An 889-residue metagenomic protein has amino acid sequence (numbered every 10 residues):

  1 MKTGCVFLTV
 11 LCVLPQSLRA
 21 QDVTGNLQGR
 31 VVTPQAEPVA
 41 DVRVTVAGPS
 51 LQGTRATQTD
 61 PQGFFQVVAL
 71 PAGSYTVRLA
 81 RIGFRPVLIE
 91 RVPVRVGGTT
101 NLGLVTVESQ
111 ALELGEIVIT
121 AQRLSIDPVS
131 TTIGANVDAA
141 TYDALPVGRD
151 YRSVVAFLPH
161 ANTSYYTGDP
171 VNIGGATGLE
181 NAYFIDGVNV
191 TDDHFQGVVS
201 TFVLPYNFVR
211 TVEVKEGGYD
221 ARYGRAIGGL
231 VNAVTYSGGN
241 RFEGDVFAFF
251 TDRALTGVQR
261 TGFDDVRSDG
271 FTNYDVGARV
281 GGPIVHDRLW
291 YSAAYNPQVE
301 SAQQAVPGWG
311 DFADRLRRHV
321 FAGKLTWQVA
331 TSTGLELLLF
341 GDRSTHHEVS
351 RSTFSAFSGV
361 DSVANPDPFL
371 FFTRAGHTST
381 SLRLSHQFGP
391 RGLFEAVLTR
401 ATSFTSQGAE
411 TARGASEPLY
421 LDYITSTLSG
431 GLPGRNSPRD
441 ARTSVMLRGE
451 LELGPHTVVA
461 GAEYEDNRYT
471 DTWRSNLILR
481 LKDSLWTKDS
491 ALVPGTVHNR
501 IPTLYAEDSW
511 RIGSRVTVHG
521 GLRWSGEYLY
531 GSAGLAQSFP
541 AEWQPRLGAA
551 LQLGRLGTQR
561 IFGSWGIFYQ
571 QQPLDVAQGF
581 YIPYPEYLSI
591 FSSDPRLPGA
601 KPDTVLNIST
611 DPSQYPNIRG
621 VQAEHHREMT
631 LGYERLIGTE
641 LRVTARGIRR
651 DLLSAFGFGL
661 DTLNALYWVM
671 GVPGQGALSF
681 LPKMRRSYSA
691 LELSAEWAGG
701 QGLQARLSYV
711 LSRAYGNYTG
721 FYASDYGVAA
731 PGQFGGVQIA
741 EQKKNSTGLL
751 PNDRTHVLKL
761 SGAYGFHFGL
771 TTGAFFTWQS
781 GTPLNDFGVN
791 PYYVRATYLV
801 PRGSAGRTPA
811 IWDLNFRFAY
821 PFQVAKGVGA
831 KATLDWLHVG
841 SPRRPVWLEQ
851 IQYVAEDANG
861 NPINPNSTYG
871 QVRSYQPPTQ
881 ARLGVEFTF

Functional and structural regions predicted by a protein language model:
L18-D127, D138, N189-T191: Periplasm-facing N-terminal accessory domains of Gram-negative outer-membrane beta-barrel systems
R85-S237, D252, T256-D264, D269-G282 (+4 more regions): Periplasmic N-terminal accessory/gating domains of Gram-negative outer-membrane beta-barrel systems
A121, V246-D252, A293-P297, L337-R343 (+9 more regions): Transmembrane beta-barrel strands of outer-membrane/channel proteins
E243, D269-E348, F372-T399, P545: Transmembrane beta-barrel wall of Gram-negative outer-membrane proteins
R317, T333-W510, Y528, T662 (+1 more regions): Replace "related TpsB outer-membrane translocases also match" with "some related outer-membrane beta-barrels such as
G513, T644-G788: Gram-negative outer-membrane beta-barrel transporters
S532, Q537-P540, G548-S679, M684 (+2 more regions): Solvent-exposed loop/turn elements at secondary-structure boundaries
E640, H767-R795, P809-D813, A819-F889: C-terminal beta-signal and adjacent terminal beta-strands/loops of Gram-negative outer-membrane beta-barrel proteins
